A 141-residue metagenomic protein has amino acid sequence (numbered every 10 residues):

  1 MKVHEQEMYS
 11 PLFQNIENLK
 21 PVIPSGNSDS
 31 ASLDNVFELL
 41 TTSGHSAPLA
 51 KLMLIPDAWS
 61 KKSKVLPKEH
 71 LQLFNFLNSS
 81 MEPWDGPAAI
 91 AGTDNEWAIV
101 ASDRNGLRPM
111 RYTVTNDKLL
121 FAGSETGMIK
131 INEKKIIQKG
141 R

Functional and structural regions predicted by a protein language model:
K2-R141: Conserved short alpha-helical segments that host acidic/polar catalytic motifs at enzyme active sites
